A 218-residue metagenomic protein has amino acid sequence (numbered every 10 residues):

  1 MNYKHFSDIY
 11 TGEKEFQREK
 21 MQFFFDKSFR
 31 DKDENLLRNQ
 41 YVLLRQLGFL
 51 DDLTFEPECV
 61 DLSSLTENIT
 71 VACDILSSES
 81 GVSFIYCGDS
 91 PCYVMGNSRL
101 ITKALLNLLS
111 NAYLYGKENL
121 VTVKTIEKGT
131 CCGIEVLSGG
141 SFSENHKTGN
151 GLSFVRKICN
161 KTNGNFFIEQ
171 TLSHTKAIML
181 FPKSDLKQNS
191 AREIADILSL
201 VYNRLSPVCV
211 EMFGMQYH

Functional and structural regions predicted by a protein language model:
L50-F55, Y93-G96: Conserved micro-motifs of the catalytic ATP-binding
E56-V71: A conserved beta-strand-to-alpha-helix junction within the catalytic ATP-binding
S83-C92, L137: Conserved catalytic submotifs in the C-terminal HATPase_c
I101-T102: A residue-level detector for a conserved hydrophobic packing site within the catalytic ATP-binding domain
N111-Y113: Short helix-loop "hinge" at the ATP-lid/N-box region of the Bergerat-fold HATPase_c
L120-T130: Short beta-strand/loop element within the Bergerat-fold HATPase_c
C132-N150: Glycine-rich/acidic phosphate-handling loop/turn and adjacent ATP-lid/helix of nucleotide-binding kinase/ATPase domains
K161-H218: Flexible, glycine-/charge-rich segments associated with ATP-binding catalytic modules
